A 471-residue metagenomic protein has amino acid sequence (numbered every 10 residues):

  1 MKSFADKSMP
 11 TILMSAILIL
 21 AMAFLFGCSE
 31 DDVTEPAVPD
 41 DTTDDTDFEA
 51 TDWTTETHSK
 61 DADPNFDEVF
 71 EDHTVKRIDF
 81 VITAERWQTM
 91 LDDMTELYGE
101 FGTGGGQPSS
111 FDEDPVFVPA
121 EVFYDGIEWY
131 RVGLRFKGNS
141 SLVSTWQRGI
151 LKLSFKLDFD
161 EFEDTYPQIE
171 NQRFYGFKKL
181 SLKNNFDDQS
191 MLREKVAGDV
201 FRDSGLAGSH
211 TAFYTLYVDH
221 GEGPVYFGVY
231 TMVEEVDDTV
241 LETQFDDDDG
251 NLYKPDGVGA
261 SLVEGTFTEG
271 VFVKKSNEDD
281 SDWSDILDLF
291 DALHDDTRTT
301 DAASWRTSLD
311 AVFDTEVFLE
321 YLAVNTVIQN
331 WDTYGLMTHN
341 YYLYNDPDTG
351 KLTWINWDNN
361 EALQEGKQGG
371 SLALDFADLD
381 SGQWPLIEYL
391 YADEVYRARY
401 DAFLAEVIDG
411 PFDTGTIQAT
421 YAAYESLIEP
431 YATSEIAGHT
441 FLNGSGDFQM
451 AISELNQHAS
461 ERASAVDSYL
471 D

Functional and structural regions predicted by a protein language model:
K2-A16: Bacterial N-terminal signal peptides that target proteins for export
M14-F24: Bacterial N-terminal signal peptides
A23-D61: Bacterial Sec-dependent N-terminal signal peptides
D52-S140: Hydrophobic alpha-helical membrane-insertion signals
E56-H58, D67-V69, H73-R77, R86-M90 (+4 more regions): Middle-to-C-terminal accessory/interaction subdomains
R86-D93, Y130-V132, S141-S144, T165-Q168 (+5 more regions): Short, solvent-exposed loop/turn elements at domain surfaces
V118-F186: Conserved oxyanion/phosphate-binding beta-strand-loop segments in alpha/beta enzyme cores
K152-T165, R173-N185, M191, S204-S209 (+2 more regions): Internal "kinase-insert"/substrate-recognition segments embedded within catalytic cores of ATP-dependent enzymes
